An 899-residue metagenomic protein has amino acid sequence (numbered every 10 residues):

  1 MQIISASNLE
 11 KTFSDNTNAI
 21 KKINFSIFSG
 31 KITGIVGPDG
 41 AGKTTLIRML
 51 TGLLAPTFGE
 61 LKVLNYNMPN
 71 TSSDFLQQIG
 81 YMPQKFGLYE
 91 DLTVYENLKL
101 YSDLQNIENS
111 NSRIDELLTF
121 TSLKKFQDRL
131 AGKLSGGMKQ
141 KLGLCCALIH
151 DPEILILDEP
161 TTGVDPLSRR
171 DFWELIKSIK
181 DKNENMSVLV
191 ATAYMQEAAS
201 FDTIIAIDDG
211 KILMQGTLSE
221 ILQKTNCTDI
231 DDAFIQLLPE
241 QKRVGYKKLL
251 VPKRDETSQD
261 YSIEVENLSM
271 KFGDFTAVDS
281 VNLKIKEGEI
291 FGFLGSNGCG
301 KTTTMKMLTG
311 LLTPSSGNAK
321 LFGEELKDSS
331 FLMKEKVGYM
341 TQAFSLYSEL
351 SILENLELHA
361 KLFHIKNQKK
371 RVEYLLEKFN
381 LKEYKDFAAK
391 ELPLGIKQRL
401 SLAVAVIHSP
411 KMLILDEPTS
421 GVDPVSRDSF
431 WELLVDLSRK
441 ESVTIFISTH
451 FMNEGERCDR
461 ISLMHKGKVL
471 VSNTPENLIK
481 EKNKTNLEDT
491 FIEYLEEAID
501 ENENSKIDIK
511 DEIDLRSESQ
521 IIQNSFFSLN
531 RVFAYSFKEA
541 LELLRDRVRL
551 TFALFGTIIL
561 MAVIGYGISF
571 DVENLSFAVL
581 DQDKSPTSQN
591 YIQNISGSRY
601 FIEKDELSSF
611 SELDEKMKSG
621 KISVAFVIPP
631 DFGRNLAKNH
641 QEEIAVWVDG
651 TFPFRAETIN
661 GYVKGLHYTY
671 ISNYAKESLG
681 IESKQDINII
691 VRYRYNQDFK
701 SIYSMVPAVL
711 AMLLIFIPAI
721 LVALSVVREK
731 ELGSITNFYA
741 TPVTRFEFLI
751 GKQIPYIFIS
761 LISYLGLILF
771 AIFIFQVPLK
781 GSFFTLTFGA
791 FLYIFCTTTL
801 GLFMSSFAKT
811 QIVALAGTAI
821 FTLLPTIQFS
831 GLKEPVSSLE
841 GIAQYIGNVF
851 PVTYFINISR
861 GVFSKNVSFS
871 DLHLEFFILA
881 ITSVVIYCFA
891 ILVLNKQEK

Functional and structural regions predicted by a protein language model:
T51, T309: Helix-to-loop junction immediately C-terminal to a conserved catalytic motif
G59-N70, D74-F75, G317-E325, F331-M333: Conserved ABC transporter NBD signature motif
K99, D103-F126, E357, K361-Y384: Conserved ABC ATPase "signature" region
L144, F172, L402, F430: Hydrophobic anchor residue at the start of the ABC signature
L155-D158, L413-D416: Catalytic Walker B motif of ABC-type/P-loop ATPase nucleotide-binding domains
T449, I522-Y703, D871: Extracytoplasmic/periplasmic domains immediately adjacent to an N-terminal transmembrane anchor in multi-pass membrane
